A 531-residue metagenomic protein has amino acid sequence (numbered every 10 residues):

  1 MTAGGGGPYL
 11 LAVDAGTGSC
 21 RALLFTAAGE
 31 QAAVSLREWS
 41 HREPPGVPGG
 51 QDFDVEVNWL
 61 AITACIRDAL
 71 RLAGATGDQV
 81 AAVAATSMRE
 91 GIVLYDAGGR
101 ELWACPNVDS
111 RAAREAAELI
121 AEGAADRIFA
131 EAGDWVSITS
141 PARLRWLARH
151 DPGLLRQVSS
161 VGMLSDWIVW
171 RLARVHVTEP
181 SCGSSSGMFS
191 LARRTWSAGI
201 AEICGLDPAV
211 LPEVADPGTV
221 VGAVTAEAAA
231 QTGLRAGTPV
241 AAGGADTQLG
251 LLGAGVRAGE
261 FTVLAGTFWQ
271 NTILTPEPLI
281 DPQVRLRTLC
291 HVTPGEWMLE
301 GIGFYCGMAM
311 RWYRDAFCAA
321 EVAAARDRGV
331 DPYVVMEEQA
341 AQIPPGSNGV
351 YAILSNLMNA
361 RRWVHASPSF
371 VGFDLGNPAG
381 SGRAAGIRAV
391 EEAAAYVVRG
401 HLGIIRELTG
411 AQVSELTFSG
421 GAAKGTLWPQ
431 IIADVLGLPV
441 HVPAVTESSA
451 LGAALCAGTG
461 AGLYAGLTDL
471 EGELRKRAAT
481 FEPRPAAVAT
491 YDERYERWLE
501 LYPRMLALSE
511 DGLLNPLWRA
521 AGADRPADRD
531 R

Functional and structural regions predicted by a protein language model:
M1-A104, A130, Q157, A229-A230 (+5 more regions): N-terminal glycine/serine-rich phosphate-binding loop of ATP-dependent small-molecule kinases, especially carbohydrate
A15-T17, A28, R127-A245, M310 (+6 more regions): Gly/Ser/Thr-rich active-site cleft segment
I62-A81, D151-L155, A198-P208, A230-T232 (+1 more regions): Phosphate/pyrophosphate-binding loops at sites that engage ATP/ADP/AMP, CoA/4′-phosphopantetheine, polyphosphate
A117, L249-G253, G303-Y305, R311-R314 (+4 more regions): Glycine-rich phosphate-binding/hydrolytic loop that grips phosphoryl groups
T139, M188-P294, L299, Y305 (+5 more regions): ATP-dependent carbohydrate kinase catalytic cores
L144, A148-D151, W170-R171, V175 (+5 more regions): A short helix-loop
Q157, A319-A323, D327, G462-R531: Acidic, glycine/GT-rich loop-and beta-edge segments that sit at the periphery of enzyme/chaperone cores
I343-A444: Activation-segment/catalytic-loop signature of the eukaryotic protein kinase fold
